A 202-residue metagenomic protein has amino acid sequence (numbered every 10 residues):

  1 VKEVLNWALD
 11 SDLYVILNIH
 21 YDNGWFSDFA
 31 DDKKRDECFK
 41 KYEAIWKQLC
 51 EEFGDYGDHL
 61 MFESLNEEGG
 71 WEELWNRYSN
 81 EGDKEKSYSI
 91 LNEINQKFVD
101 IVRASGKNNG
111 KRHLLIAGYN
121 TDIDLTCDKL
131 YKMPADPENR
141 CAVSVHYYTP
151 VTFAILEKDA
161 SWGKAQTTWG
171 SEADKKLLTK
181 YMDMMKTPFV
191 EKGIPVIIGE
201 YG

Functional and structural regions predicted by a protein language model:
V1-E73: Substrate-binding cleft and catalytic face of glycoside hydrolase catalytic domains, especially the flexible beta-alpha
K40-D174, D183-E200: Active-site region of glycoside hydrolase catalytic domains
